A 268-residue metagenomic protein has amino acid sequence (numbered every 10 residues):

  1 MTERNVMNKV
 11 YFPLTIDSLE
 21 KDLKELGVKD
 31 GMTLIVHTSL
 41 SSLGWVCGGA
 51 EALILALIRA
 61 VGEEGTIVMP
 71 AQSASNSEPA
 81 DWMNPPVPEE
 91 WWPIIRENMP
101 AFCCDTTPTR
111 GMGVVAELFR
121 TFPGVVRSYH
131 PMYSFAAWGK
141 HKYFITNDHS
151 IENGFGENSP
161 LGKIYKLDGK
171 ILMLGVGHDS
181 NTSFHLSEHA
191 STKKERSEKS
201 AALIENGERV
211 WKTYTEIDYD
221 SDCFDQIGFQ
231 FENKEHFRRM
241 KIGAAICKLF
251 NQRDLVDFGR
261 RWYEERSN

Functional and structural regions predicted by a protein language model:
M1-N268: N-terminal and secondary-structure boundary signal
